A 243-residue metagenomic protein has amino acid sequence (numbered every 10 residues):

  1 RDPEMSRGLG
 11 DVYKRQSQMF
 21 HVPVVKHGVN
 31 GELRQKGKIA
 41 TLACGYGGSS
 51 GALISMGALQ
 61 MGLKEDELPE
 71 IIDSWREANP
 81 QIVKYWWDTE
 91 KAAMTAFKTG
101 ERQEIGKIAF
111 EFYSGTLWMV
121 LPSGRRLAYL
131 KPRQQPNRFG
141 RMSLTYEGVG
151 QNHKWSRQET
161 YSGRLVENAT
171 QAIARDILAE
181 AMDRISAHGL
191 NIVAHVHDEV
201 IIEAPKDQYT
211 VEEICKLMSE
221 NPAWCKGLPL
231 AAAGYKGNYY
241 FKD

Functional and structural regions predicted by a protein language model:
R1, R7-D243: Conserved catalytic core of nucleotide polymerization and phosphodiester-bond processing enzymes
